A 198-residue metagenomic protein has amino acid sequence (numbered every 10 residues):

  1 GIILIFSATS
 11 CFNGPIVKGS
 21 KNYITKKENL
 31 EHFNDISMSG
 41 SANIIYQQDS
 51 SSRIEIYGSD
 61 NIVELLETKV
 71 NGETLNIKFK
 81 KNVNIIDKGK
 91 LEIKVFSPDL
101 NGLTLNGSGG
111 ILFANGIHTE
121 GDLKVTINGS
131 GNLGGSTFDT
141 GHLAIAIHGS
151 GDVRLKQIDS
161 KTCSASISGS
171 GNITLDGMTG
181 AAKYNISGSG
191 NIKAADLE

Functional and structural regions predicted by a protein language model:
G1, F6-V63, T74-F96, I111-F113: Short acidic/polar N-terminal linker immediately downstream of export determinants
I5-A8, S166-S168, N185-S187: Intrinsically disordered, low-complexity segments
C11, T104-L105: Beta-strand-rich solenoid/repeat architectures in extracellular/passenger domains of polysaccharide-targeting enzymes
E28-I36, Q48-R53, V70-G72, F96-L103 (+5 more regions): Short "repeat-start/strand-capping" segments in structured domains, especially the N-termini of parallel beta-helix
L66-E67: Structured surface interface patches that mediate subunit assembly and partner/cofactor docking
G107-G109, G129-G131, G149-G151, G169-G171 (+1 more regions): Periodic glycine anchor positions in long extracellular repeat architectures
